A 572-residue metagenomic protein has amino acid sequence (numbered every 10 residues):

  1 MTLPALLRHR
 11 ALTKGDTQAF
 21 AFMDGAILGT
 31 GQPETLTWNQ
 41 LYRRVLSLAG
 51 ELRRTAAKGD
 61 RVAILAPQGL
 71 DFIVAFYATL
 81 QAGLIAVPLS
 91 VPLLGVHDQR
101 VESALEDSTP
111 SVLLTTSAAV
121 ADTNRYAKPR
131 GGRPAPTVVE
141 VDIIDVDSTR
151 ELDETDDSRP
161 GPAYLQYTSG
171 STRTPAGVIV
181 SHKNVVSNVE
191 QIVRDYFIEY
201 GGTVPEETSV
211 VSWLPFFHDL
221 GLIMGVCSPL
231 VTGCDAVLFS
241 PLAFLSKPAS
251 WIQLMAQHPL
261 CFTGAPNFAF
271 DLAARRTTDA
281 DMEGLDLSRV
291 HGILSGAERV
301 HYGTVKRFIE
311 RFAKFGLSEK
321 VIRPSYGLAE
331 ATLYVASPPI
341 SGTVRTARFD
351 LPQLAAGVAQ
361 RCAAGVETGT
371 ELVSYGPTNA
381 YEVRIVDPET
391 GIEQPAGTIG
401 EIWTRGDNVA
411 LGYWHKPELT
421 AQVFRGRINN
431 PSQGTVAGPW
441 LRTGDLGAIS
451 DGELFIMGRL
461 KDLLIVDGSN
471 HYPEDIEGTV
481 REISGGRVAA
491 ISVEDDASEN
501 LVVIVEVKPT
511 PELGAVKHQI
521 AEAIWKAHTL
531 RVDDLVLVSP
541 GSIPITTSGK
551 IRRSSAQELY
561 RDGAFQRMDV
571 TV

Functional and structural regions predicted by a protein language model:
G15-Q18, V138-E140, D145-T174, N184 (+3 more regions): Conserved pre-ATP/AMP-binding loop-to-beta segment of ANL
F20-I73, Y77, L94-E102, V180-K183: Conserved AMP-binding/adenylate-forming core of the ANL superfamily
R54, Q81-T149, P266-N267, L272 (+3 more regions): Structural core segment of the AMP-binding/adenylate-forming
V189-S209, F216-C261, R276-A280: Conserved AMP-binding/adenylation subdomain of ANL enzymes
A256, T263, G406-G412, Q422 (+2 more regions): AMP-binding/adenylate-forming catalytic core of the ANL superfamily
L260-G264, R276-T368, E382, G391: Gly/Ser/Thr-rich phosphate-binding loop
V373-E382, P388-G397, E401-V466: Conserved ATP-binding/catalytic segment of the ANL
R487, A497, K526-I551, A564-T571: AMP-binding/adenylate-forming catalytic domain of the ANL superfamily
